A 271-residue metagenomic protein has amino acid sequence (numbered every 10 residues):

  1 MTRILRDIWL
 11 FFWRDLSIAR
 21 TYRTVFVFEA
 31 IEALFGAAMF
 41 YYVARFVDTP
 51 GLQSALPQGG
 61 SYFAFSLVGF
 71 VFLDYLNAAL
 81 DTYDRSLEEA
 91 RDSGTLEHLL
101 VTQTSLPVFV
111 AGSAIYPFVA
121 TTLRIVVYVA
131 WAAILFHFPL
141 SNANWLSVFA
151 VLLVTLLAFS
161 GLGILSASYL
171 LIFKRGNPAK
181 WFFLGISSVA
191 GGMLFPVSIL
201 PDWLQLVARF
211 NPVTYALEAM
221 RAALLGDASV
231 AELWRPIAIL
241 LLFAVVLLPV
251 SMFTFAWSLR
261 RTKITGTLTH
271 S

Functional and structural regions predicted by a protein language model:
M1-S271: Hydrophobic transmembrane alpha-helices and immediately adjacent juxtamembrane helices of multi-pass inner-membrane
